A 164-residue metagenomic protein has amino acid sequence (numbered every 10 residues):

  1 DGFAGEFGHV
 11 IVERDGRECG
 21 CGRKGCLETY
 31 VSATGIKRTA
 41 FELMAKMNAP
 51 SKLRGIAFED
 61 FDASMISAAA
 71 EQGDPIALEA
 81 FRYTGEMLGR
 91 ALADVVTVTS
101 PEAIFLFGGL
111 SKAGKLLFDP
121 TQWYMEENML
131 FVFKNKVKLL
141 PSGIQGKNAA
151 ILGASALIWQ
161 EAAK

Functional and structural regions predicted by a protein language model:
D1-F3, L117: Conserved catalytic-core motifs of eukaryotic protein kinase domains, centered on the activation segment
F3-V12: Short, intrinsically disordered, charge-biased short linear motifs at domain edges
I11-E18, R23-K164: ATP-binding/phosphotransfer module of carbohydrate and carboxylate kinases, centering on a glycine-rich
